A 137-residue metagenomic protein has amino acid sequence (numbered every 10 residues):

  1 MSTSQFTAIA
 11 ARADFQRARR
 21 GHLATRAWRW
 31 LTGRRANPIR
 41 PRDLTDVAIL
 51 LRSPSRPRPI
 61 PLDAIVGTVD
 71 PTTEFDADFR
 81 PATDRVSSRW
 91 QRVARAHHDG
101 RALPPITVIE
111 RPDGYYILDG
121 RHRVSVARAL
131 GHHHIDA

Functional and structural regions predicted by a protein language model:
M1-H122, R128-A129: Short, charged/polar connector segments at secondary-structure boundaries
Y116, I135-A137: Short hydrophobic alpha-helical runs that function as membrane-insertion/retention elements
